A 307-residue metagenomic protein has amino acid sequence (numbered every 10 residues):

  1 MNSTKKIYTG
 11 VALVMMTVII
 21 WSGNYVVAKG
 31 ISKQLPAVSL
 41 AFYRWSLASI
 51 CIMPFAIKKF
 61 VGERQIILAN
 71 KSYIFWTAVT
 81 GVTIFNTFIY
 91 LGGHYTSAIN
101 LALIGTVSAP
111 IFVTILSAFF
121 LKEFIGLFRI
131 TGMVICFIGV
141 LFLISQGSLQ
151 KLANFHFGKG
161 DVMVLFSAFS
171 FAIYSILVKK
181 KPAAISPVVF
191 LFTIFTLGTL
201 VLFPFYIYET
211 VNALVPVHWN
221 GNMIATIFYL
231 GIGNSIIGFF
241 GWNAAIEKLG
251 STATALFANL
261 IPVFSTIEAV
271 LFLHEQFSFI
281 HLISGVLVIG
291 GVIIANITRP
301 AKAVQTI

Functional and structural regions predicted by a protein language model:
M1-F42, A153-K180, E268, T306-I307: Glycine-/small-residue-enriched transmembrane alpha-helix faces in small-molecule transporters and effluxers
K6-G10, Q34-V38, F42, I66-S72 (+3 more regions): Juxtamembrane helix-entry segments on the extracytoplasmic side of multipass membrane proteins
I20, N24-Y25, M53-G105, F142 (+1 more regions): Specific transmembrane alpha-helical segments of multi-pass solute transporters/efflux pumps, especially DMT/EamA
V26, I52, V113-I115, F119 (+3 more regions): Transmembrane alpha-helical segments that form core, pore/gating elements of small-molecule transporters/exporters
S32-I84, I111-V113, F169-L177, L191-T210 (+2 more regions): Transmembrane alpha-helices of multi-pass small-molecule transport proteins
A41-Y43, N86, I99-S108, L177-L200 (+1 more regions): Helix-helix packing/entry segments at the starts of transmembrane helices
C51-K59, A109-V134, V263-I283: C-terminal transmembrane-helix exit sites in multi-pass transporters
I52, F128-G147, N259, E268 (+1 more regions): Hydrophobic transmembrane alpha-helices of multi-pass small-molecule transport proteins
